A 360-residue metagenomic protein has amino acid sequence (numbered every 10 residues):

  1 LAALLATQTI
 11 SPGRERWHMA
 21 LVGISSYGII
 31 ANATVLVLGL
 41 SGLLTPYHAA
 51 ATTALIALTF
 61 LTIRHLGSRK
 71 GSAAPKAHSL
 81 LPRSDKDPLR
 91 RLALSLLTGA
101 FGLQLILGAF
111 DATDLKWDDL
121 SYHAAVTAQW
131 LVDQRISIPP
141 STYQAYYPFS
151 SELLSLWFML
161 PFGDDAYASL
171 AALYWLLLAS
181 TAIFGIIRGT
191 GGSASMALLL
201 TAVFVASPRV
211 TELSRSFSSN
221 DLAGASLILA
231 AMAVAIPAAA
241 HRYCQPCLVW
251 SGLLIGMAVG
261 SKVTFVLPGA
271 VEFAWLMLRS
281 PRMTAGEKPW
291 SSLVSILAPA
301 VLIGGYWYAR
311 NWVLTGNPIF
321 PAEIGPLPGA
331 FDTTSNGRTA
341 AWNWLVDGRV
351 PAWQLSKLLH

Functional and structural regions predicted by a protein language model:
L1-A77: Membrane-embedded, hydrophobic transmembrane alpha-helices
L4, A57-H65, Y167-G191: Transmembrane-helix motifs of polytopic, lipid-linked glycan transferases
G13-V22, A166-Y167, I183-R209, S226: Transmembrane-helix signature of polytopic, membrane-embedded enzymes that assemble or transfer cell-envelope glycans
H78, P268-A300: Perimembrane helix-loop-helix junctions
A112, L278, W290-H360: Membrane-lumen/periplasm interface segments of specific transmembrane helices in polyprenyl phosphate-linked
G189-G191, L229-L248, R282: Membrane-interface transmembrane helices that cradle and orient dolichyl/undecaprenyl
P237-G256, G286, W290-V294: Short hydrophobic alpha-helices at membrane interfaces in multi-pass membrane enzymes
C247-V263, P268-F273, L302, G316: Membrane-interface alpha helices of multi-pass inner-membrane proteins
